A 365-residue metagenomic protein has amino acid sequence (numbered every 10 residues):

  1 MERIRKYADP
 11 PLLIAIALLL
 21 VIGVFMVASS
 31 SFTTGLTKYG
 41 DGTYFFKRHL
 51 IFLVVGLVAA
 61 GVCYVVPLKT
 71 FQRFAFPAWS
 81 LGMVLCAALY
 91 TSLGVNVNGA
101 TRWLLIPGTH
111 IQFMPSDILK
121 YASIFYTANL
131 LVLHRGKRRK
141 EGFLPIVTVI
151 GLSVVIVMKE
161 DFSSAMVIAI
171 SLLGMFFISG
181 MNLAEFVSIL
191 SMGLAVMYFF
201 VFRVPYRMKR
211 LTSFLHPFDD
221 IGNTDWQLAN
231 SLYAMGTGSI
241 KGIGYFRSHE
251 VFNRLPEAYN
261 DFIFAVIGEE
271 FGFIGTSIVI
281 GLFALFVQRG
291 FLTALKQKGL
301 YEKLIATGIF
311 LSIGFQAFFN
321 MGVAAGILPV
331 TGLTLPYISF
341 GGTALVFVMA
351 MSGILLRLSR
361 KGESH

Functional and structural regions predicted by a protein language model:
M1-I14, L18-L19, F25-K159, M321-P336 (+4 more regions): Membrane-helix boundary/helix-loop-helix interface segments in multi-pass membrane proteins
V24, I124, A128, V204 (+6 more regions): Alpha-helical transmembrane segments of polytopic integral membrane proteins, especially the permease/helical cores
I51-G56, K120, E270-Q288: Hydrophobic alpha-helical transmembrane segments
F76-M83, R139-I156, F162-F202: Hydrophobic alpha-helical segments of polytopic membrane proteins
V97-W103, Q112, V187-I278, K298-I305: Hydrophobic, glycine- and aromatic-enriched re-entrant/interface helices and adjoining loop segments
L131, S171-E185, H249-G275, L333-V346: Interfacial segments of multi-pass membrane proteins
L133-F143, E185, F291-L311: Membrane-interface helix-loop-helix junctions at transmembrane boundaries of multi-pass membrane enzymes, predominantly
A294-G332, I338: Loop-to-helix entry and N-terminal half of a specific, functionally important transmembrane alpha helix in multi-pass
